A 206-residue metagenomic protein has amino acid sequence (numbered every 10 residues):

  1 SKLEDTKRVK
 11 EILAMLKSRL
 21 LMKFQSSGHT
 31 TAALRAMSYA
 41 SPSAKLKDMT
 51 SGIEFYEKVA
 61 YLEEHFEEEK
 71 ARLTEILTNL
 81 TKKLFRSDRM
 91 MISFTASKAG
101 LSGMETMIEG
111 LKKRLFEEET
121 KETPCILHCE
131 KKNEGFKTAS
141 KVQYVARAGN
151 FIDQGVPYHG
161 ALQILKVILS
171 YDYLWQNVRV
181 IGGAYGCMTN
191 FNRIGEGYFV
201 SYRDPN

Functional and structural regions predicted by a protein language model:
S1, R89, S93, K98 (+1 more regions): His/Glu-based metal-binding/catalytic segments typifying zinc-dependent metallopeptidases
S1-T30, E109-E122, T189-N206: M16/insulysin-pitrilysin zinc metalloprotease superfamily fold
K2-T78: Acidic/histidine-enriched segments that form metal/cofactor-coordinating and catalytic pocket/exosite environments
K47, G52, L73-I108: Non-catalytic, conformational "gating/processing" segments within enzyme and secreted inhibitor domains
K58-E63, D88-F94, Y158-A161, G195-S201: Glycine- and acidic
K70-T81, R179-G186: Short amphipathic beta-strand starts and helix->beta connectors
L73, L77-T81, A161, L165 (+1 more regions): Hydrophobic alpha-helical transmembrane segments of multi-pass membrane proteins
T81-L84, F136-A139, F191: Replace "in large, NTP-powered and nucleic-acid-processing enzymes" with "in large, NTP-powered factors and other
